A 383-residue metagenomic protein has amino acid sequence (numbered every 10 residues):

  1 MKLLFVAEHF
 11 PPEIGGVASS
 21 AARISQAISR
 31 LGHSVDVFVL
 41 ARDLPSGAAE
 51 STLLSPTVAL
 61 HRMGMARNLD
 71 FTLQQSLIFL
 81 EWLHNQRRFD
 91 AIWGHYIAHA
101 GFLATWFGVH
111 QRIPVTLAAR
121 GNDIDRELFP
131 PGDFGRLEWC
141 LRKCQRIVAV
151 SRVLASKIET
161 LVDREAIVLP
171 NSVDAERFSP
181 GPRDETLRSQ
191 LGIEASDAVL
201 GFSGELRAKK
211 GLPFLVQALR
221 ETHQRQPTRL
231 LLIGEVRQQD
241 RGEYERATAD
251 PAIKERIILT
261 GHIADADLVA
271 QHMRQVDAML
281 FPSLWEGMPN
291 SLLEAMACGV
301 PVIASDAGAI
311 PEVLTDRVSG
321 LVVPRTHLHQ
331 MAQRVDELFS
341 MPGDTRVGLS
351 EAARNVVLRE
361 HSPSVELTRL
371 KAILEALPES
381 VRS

Functional and structural regions predicted by a protein language model:
L4, E194-K210, V216-R220, L231-I233: Conserved donor-binding/catalytic core segment of Leloir-type glycosyltransferases
A41-L44, V173, S203, R229-E243 (+1 more regions): Glycosyltransferase donor-sugar binding loop
V153, S172: Carbohydrate-associated surface elements
E243-I263: Nucleotide-activated donor-binding/catalytic signature segment of Leloir-type glycosyltransferases, i.e., the conserved
H262, A270-V276: Short alpha-helical donor nucleotide-sugar binding micro-motif in glycosyltransferases
L284: Aromatic "clamp/platform" in nucleotide-sugar-dependent glycosyltransferases that forms part of the donor/acceptor
P301-A304, L314: Short hydrophobic beta-strand element within catalytic cores of glycosyltransferases and related nucleotide-activated
D316-R317, L321-L328, E337-G343: Conserved acidic donor-binding segment of nucleotide-sugar-dependent glycosyltransferases
